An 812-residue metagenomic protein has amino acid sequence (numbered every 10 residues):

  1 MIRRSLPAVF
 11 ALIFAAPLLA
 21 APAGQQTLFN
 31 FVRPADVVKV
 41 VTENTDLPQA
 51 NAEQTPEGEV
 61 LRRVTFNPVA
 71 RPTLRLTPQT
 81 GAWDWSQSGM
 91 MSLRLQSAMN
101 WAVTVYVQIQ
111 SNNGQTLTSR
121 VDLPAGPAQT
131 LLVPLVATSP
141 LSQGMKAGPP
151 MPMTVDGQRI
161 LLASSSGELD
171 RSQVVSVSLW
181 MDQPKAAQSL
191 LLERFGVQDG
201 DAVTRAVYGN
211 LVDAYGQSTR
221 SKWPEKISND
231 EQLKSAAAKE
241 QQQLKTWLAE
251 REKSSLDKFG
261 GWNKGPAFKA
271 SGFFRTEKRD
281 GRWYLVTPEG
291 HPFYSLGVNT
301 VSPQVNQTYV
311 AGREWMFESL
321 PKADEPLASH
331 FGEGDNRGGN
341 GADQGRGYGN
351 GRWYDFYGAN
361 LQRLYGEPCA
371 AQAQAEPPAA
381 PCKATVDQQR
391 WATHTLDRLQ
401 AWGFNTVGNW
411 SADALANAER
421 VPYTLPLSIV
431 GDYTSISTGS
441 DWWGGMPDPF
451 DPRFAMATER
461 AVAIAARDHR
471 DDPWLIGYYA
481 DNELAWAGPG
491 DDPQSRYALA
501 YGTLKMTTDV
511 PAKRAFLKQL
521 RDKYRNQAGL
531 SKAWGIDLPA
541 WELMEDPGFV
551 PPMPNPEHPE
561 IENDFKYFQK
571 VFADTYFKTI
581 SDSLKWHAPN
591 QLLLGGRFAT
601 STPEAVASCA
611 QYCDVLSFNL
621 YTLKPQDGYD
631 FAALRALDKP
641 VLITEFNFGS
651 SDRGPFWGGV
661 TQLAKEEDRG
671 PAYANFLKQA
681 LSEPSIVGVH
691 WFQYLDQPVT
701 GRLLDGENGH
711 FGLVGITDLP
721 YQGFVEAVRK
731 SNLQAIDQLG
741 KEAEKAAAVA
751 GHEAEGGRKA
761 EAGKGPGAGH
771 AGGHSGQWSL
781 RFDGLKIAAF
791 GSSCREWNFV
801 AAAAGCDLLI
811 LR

Functional and structural regions predicted by a protein language model:
A21-V207: Beta-rich carbohydrate-recognition modules and glycan-binding surfaces
E225-N417, T434-D471, P551-M553, H558-P559 (+2 more regions): Active-site-adjacent substrate/metal-binding segments within catalytic domains of carbohydrate-active enzymes
V301-F317, N417-D441, R467-P473, A480-P552 (+1 more regions): Aromatic- and acidic-residue-enriched segments that line the glycan-binding/catalytic groove of carbohydrate-active
F356, N360, L364, S435-P447 (+4 more regions): Active-site clefts of carbohydrate-active enzymes
A392-W402, T406-L415, P447-E483, D509-L538 (+4 more regions): An active-site-proximal structural segment forming one wall of the substrate-binding cleft that immediately precedes
P473-G477, D481-E483, F646, S651-R653 (+2 more regions): Substrate-binding cleft of secreted/luminal carbohydrate-active enzymes
Q494-A515, F692-E761, H774: Aromatic-rich peripheral "rim/lid" segments of glycoside hydrolase catalytic domains that contact and position glycan
N563, Y567-G659, A674, K678: Glycoside hydrolase catalytic-domain groove-lining segments
